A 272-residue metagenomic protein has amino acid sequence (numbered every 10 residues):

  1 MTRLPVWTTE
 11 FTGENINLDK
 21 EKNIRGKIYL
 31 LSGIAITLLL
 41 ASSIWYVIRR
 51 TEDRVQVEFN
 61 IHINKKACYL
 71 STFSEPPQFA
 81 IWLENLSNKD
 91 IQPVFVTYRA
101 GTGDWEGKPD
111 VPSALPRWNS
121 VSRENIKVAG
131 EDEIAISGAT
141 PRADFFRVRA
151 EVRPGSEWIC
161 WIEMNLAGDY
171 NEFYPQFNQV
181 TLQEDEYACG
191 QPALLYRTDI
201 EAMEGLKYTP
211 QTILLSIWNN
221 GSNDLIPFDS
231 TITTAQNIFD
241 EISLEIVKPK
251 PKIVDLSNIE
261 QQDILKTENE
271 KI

Functional and structural regions predicted by a protein language model:
R3-I16, R149, G155-E157, W161-I272: Glycine-rich, aromatic-bearing surface loops/beta-hairpins
I16-R25: Short, Lys/Arg-rich N-terminal segment immediately upstream of the first membrane anchor
I28-Y46: Hydrophobic membrane-insertion alpha-helices, especially the h-region of bacterial N-terminal signal peptides
L40-K66: Short N-terminal edge-element motif at the start of the domain
E52-R54, S74-P76, K89, G155: Short, surface-exposed loop/turn motifs at beta-strand boundaries within globular domains
V57-S74, R99, Y170: Short amphipathic, basic-aromatic surface patches that mediate peripheral association with negatively charged
A80-E84: Beta-strand signatures of extracellular beta-sandwich domains
L86-Y174: Structured domain cores in non-transmembrane regions
